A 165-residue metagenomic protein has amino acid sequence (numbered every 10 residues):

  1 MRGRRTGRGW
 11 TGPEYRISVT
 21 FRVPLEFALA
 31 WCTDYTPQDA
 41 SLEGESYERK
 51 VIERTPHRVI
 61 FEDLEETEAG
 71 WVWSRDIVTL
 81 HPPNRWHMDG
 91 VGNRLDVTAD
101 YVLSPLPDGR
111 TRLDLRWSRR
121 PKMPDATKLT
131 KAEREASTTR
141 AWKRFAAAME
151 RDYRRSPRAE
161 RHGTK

Functional and structural regions predicted by a protein language model:
M1-P56: Hydrophobic ligand-binding cavity/cleft-lining segments
R8-T11, T36-G44, E65-W71, M88-R94: Short, solvent-exposed secondary-structure boundary motifs
G12-T20, S46, R58-I60, W73 (+3 more regions): Intrinsic-disorder/low-complexity, polar/charged segments enriched in Ser/Thr/Lys/Arg/Asp/Glu/Gln
A28-C32, Q38, F61, L113-L115 (+1 more regions): Hydrophobic pocket/interface hotspot
D34-Q38, H81, R144-A148, D152: Conserved short hydrophobic interaction patches
R54-E62, H81-D89, R158: Short, hydrophobic/aromatic-rich segments at coil-to-beta transitions
E66-R112, S118-R120: Hydrophobic-ligand binding "helix-grip"
S118-K165: A conserved amphipathic terminal alpha-helix motif
